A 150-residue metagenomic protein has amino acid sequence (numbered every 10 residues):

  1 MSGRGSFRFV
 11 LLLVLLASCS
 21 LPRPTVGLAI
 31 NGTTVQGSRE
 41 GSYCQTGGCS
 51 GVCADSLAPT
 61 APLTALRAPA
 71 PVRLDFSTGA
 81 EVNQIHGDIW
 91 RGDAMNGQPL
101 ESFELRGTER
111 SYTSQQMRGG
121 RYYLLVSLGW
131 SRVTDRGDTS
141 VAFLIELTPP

Functional and structural regions predicted by a protein language model:
R4-L12: Sec-dependent signal peptide recognition, specifically the positively charged N-region followed immediately by
L16-S18: C-terminal motif of bacterial Sec signal peptides marking the signal peptidase cleavage site
S20-A61: Transition segment at domain starts
C44-T46, G51-Q98: Mature extracytoplasmic domains of secretory-pathway proteins
E101-T108: Short beta-strand segments within Ig-like beta-sandwich modules, predominantly Fibronectin type-III
S114-Y122: Surface-exposed, short loops/turns at beta-strand junctions within beta-sandwich domains
W130-D138: Short acidic/polar inter-strand loop motif in beta-rich domains
